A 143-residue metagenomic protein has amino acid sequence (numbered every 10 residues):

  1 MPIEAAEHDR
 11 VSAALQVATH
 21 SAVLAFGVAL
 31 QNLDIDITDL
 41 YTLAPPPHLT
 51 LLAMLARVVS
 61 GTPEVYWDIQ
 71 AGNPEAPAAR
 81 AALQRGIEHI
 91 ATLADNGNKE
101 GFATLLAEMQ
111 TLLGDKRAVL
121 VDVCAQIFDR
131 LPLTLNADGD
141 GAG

Functional and structural regions predicted by a protein language model:
I3-G141: An accessory alpha-helical subdomain
